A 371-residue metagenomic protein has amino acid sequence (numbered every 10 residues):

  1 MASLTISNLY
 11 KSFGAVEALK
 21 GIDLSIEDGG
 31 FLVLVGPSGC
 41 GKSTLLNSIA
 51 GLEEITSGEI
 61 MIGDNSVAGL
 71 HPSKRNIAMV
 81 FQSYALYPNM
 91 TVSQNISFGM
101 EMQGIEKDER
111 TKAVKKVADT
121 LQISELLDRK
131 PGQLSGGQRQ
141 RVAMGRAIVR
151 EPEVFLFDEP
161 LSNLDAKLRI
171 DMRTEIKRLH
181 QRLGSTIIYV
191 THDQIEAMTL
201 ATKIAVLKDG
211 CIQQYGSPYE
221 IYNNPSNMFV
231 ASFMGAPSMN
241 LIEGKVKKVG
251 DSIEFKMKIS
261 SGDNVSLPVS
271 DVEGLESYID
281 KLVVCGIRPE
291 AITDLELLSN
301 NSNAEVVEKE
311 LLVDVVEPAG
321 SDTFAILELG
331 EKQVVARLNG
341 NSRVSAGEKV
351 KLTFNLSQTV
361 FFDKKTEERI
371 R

Functional and structural regions predicted by a protein language model:
I22-V33: Pre-Walker A (P-loop) beta-loop-beta motif of ABC nucleotide-binding domains
V35-P37: The feature captures the beta-strand-to-loop junction immediately N-terminal to the Walker
A50: Helix-to-loop junction immediately C-terminal to a conserved catalytic motif
T56-E59, E109, D209, T359: Conserved coupling/switch loops of ABC nucleotide-binding domains, chiefly the family-specific signature
G58-S66: Conserved ABC transporter NBD signature motif
P72-F229, F233: ABC ATPase nucleotide-binding domains
S252-D314, Q333, S342-R371: Glycine/charge-rich catalytic "coupling/switch" loops of P-loop NTPases
